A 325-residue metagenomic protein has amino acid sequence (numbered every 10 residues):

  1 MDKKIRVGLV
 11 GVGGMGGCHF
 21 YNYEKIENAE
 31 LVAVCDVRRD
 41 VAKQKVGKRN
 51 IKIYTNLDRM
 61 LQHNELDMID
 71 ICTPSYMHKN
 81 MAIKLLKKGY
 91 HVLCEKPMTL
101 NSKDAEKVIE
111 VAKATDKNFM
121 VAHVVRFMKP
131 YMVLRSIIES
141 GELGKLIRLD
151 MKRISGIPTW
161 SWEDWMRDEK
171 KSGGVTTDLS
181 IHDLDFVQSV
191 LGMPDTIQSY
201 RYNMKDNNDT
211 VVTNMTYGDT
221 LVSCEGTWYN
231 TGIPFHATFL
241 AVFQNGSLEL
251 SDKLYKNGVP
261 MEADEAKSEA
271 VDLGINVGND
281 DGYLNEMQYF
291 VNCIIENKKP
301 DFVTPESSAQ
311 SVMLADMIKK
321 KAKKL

Functional and structural regions predicted by a protein language model:
M1-K4, L9, M68-T73, Y289-L325: C-terminal helix-rich "cap/oligomerization" subdomain common to oxidoreductases
M1-R49, K324: N-terminal Rossmann-like dinucleotide-binding module
H19, R49-V111: Beta-loop-alpha module in the N-terminal Rossmann-like domain of NAD(P)-dependent dehydrogenases, especially those
I51, K88-Y90, T115-K117, Y217-L221: A short helix->loop->beta-strand "cap" motif at the edges of active sites that frequently abuts
T55, C94, F119-V121, C224 (+1 more regions): Hydrophobic residues in well-ordered beta-strands that form the structural core
G89, E163-K171, E265-D272: Short glycine/proline- and charge-enriched loop/turn segments that cap or connect secondary-structure elements
N118, V125-N203, L221: Predominantly a Rossmann-like dinucleotide-binding segment in NAD(P)-dependent oxidoreductases
L184-N257, L284-K299: Contiguous beta-strand/loop segments that form the cofactor/metal-binding neighborhood of enzyme cores
